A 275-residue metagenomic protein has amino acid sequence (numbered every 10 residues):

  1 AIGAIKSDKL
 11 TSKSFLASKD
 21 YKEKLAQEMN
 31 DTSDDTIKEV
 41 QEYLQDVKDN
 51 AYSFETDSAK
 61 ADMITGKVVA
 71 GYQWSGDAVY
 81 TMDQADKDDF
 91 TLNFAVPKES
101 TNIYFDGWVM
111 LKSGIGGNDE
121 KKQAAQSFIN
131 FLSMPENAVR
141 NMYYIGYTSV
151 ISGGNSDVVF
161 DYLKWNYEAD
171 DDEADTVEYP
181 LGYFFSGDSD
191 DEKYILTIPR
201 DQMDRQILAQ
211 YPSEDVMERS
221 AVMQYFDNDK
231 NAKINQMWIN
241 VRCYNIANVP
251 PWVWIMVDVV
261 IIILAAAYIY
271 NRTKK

Functional and structural regions predicted by a protein language model:
A1-G3, Q41-Q45, K60, I64 (+3 more regions): Non-transmembrane alpha-helical segments in soluble domains of secreted/periplasmic/extracellular proteins
I2-N93: Ligand-binding pocket segment of bilobal, Venus flytrap-like solute-binding proteins
D34-K38, D57, D119-Q123, Y225-A232: Soluble non-cytosolic domains of exported or imported proteins
Y43-Q45, D89-K112: Periplasmic-binding protein-like
S75-V79, E99-N102, I115-G116, E136: Solvent-exposed loop/turn segments at secondary-structure junctions within structured extracellular/periplasmic domains
M110-Q210: Mature extracytoplasmic/periplasmic domains
F185-K275: Conserved C-terminal helix/tail region of periplasmic/extracytoplasmic solute-binding proteins
